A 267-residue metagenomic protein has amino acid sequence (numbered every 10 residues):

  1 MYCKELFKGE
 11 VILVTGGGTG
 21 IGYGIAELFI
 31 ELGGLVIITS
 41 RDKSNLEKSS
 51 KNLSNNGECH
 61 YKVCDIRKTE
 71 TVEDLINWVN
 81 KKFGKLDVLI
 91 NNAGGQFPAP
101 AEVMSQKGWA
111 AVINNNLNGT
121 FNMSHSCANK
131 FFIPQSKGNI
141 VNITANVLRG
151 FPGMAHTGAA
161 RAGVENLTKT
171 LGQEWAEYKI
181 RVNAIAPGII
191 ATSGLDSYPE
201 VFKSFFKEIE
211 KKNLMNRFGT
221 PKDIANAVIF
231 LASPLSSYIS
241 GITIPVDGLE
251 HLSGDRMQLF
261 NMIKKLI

Functional and structural regions predicted by a protein language model:
Y2-K4, S240-I267: Short C-terminal tail/terminal secondary-structure segment of NAD(P)H-dependent dehydrogenase/reductase domains
G16-G20: Conserved glycine-rich cofactor-binding loop
I90, A176, R181, I239-G241: Short, small/polar-rich loop/turn modules that mediate ligand/substrate recognition or access, typified
P100-A101, S105-I113, I209: Substrate-binding pocket helix/loop in short-chain dehydrogenase/reductase
N129, I133, Q173-E177, S237: Alpha-helical segment proximal to the catalytic Tyr-Lys
V141-G163, T168-E177, I189-I190: Catalytic loop of short-chain dehydrogenase/reductase
R217-V246, H251: C-terminal substrate-recognition "lid" of short-chain dehydrogenase/reductases
